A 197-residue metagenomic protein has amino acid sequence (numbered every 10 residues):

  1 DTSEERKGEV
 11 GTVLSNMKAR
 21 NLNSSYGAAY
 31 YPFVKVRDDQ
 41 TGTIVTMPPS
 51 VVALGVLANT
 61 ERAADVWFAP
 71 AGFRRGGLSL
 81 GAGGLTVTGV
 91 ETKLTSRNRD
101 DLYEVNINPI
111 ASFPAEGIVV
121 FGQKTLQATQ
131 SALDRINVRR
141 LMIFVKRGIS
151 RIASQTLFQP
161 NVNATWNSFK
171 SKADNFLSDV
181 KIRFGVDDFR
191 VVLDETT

Functional and structural regions predicted by a protein language model:
D1-T197: Structured, hydrophobic secondary-structure cores that serve as assembly/anchoring elements
